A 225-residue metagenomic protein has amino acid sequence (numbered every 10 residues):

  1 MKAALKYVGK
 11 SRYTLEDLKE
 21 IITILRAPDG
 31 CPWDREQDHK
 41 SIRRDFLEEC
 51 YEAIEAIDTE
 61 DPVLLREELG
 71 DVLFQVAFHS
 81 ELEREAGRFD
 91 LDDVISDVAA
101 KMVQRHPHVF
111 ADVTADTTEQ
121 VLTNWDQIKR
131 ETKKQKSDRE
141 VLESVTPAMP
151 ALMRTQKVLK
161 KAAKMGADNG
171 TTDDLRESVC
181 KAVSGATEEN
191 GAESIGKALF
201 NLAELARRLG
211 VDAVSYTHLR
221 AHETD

Functional and structural regions predicted by a protein language model:
M1-L65, D112-K181, E189: Extended low-complexity intrinsically disordered regions
R66-E68, L73-F110: Hydrophobic/aromatic-rich structural module bridging two neighboring secondary-structure elements via a short loop
S194, A198, A213: Phosphate-binding active sites in nucleotide-utilizing proteins
G210: Residue-level signal for inorganic ion chemistry
T217-D225: Conserved small/polar residues in nucleotide/adenosyl-binding loops
